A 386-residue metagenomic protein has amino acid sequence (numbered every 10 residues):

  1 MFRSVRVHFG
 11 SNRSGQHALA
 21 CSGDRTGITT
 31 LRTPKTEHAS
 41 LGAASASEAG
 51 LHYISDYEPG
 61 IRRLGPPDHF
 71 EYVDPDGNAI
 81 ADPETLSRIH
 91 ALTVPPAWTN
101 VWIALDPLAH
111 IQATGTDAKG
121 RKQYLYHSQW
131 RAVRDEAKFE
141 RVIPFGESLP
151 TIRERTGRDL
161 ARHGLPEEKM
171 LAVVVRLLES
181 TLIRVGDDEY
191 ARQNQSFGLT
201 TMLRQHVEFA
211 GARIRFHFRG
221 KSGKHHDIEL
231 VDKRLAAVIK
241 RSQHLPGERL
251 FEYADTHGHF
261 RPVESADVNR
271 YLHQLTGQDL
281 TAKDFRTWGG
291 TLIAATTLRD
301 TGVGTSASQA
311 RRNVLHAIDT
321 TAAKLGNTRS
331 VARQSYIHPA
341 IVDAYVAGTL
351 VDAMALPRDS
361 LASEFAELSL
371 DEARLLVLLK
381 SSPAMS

Functional and structural regions predicted by a protein language model:
F9-G10, A18: Short hydrophobic alpha-helical segments enriched in small aliphatic residues
L19-F197, T201-V314, I318-L325, S330-Q334 (+3 more regions): A positively charged, amphipathic N-terminal helix/segment that binds anionic biomolecules
T320-N327, I337-A362: C-terminal structured "cap/appendage" subdomains that terminate the fold
I341-G348, A362-S386: Short, amphipathic C-terminal "tail helix"
